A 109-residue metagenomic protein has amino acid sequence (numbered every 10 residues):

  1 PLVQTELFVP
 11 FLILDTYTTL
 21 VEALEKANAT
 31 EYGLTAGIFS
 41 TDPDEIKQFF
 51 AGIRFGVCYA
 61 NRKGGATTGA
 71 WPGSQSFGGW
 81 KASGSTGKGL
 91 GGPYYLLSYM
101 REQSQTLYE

Functional and structural regions predicted by a protein language model:
P1-E109: Conserved C-terminal structural/oligomerization subdomain of aldehyde/semialdehyde dehydrogenase
